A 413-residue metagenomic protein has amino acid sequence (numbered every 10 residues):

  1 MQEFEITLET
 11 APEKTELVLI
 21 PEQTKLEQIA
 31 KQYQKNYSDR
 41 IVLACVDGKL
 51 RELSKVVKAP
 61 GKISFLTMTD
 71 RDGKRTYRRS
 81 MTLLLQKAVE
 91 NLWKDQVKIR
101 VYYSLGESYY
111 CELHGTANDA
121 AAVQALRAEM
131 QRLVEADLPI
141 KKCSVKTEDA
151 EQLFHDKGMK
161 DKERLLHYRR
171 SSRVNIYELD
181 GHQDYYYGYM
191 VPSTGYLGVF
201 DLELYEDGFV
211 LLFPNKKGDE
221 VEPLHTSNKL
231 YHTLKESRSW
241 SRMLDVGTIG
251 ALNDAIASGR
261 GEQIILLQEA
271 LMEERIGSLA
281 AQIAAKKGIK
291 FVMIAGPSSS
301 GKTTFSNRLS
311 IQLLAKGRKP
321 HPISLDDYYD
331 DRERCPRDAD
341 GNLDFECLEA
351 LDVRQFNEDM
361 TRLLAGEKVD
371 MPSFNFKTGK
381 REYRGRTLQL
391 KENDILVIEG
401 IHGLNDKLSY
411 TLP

Functional and structural regions predicted by a protein language model:
M1-T82, Q86-L105, G115-N118, A128-E129: Ubiquitin-like/PB1-type beta-grasp interaction modules and other compact soluble beta-rich domains
K55-K58, K62-K74, A88, V97-G106 (+2 more regions): Auxiliary tRNA-acceptor-end handling modules of aminoacyl-tRNA synthetases
V292-I294: Hydrophobic anchor at the beta1->P-loop junction of P-loop NTPases
K302: Conserved lysine of the Walker
F305, L309: Hydrophobic positions on the alpha1 helix immediately C-terminal to the Walker A/P-loop
I311-H321: Post-Walker A helix-loop "phosphate-sensing" segment adjacent to the P-loop in P-loop NTPases
H321-I323, D330, R334-K377: Conserved nucleotide-sensing/catalytic segment adjacent to the nucleotide-binding pocket in NTP-handling enzymes
I398-P413: ATP-dependent NMP and nucleoside kinases share a basic, alpha-helical "lid"
